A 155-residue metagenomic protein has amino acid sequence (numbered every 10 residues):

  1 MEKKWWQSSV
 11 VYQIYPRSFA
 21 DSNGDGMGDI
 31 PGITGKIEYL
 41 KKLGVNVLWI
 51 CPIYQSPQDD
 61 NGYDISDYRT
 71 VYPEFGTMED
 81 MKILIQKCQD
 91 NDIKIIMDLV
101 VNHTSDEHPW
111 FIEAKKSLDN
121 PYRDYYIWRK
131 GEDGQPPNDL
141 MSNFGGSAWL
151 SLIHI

Functional and structural regions predicted by a protein language model:
E2-I153: Acidic/aromatic-lined carbohydrate-recognition and catalytic surfaces of CAZymes acting on diverse glycans
